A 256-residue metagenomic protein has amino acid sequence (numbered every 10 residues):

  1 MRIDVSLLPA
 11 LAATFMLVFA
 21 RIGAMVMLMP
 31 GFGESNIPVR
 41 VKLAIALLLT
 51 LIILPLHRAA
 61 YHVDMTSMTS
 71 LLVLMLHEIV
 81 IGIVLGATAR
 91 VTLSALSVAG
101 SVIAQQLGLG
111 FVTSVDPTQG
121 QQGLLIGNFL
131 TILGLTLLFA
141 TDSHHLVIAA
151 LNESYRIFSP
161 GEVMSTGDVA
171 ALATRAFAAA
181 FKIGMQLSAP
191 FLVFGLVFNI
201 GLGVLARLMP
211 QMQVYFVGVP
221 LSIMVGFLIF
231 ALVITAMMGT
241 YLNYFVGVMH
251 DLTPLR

Functional and structural regions predicted by a protein language model:
M1-R256: Hydrophobic alpha-helical segments and their helix-loop boundaries in membrane and membrane-proximal proteins
